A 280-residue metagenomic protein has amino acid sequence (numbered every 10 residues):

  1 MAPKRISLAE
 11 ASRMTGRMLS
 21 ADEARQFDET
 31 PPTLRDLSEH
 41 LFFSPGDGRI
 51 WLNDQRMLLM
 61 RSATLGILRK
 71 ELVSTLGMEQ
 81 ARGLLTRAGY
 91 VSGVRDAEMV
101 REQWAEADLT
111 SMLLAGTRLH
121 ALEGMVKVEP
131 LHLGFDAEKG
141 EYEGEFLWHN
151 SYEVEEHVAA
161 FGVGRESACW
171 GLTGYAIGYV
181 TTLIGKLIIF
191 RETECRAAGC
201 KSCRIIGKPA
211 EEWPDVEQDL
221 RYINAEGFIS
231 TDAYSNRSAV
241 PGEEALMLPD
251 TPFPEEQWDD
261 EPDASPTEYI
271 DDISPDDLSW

Functional and structural regions predicted by a protein language model:
M1-G171, I188-W280: N-terminal accessory segment detector
